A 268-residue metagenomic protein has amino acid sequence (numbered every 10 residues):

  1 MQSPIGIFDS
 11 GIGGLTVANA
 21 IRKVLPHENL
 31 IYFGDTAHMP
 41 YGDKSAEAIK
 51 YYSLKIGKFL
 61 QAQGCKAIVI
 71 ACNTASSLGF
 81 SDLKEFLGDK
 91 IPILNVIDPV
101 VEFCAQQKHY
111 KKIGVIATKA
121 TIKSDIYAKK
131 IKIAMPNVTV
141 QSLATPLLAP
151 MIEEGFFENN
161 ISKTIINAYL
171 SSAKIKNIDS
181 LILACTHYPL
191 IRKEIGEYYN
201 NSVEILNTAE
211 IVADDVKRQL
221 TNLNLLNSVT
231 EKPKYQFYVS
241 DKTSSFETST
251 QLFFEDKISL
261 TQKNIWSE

Functional and structural regions predicted by a protein language model:
M1-E268: Non-catalytic structural scaffold of enzyme domains
